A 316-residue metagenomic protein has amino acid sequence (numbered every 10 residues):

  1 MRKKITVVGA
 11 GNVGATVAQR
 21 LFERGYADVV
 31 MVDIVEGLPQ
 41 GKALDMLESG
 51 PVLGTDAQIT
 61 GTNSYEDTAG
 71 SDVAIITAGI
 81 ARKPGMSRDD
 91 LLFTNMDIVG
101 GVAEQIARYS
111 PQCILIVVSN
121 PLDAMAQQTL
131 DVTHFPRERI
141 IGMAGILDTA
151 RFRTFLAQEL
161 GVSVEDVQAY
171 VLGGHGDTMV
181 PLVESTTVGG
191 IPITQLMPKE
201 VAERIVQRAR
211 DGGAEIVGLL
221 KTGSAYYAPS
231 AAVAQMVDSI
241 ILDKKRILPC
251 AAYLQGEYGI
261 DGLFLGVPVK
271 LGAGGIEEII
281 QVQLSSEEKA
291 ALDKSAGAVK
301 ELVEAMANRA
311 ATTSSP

Functional and structural regions predicted by a protein language model:
A10-G11: Glycine-rich Rossmann-fold phosphate-binding loop(s) that bind the pyrophosphate of adenine dinucleotide cofactors
G14-A15: N-terminal Rossmann-fold NAD(P) dinucleotide-binding loop
E23-D28, H134-R137: Conserved S-adenosyl-L-methionine
V32-S71, M86, K300-A307: Conserved N-terminal Rossmann-fold NAD(P) cofactor-binding segment
P51-I114: Rossmann-like NAD(P)-binding element
S87-R153: Rossmann-like NAD(P)(H) cofactor-binding subdomain of soluble oxidoreductases
T133-R139, D148-P316: C-terminal substrate-binding/catalytic lobe of Rossmann-fold NAD(P)-dependent dehydrogenases
